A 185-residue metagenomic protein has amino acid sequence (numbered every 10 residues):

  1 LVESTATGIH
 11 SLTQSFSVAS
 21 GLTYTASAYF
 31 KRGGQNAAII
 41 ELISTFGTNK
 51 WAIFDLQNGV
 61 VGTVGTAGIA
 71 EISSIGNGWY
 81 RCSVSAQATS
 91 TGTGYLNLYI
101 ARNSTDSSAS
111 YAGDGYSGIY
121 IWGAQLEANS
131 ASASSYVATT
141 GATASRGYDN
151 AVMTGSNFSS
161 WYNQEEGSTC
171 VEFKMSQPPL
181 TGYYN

Functional and structural regions predicted by a protein language model:
L1-N185: Extracellular and organelle-lumenal recognition/adhesion modules and their flexible linkers in secreted
